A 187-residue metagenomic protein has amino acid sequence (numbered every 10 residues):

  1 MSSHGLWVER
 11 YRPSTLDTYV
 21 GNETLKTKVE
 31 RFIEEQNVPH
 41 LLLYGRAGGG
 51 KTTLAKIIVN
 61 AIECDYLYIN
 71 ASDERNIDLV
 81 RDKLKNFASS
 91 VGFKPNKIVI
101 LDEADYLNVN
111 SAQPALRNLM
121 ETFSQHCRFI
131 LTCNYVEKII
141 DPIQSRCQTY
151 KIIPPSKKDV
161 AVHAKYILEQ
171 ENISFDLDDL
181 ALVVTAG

Functional and structural regions predicted by a protein language model:
M1-I153, K158-D159, K165, E169 (+2 more regions): P-loop/Walker A NTP-binding region and its immediately flanking N-terminal helices in P-loop NTPase folds
V183-G187: Amphipathic alpha-helical "lid/sensor" segments that cap RecA-like P-loop NTPase cores
